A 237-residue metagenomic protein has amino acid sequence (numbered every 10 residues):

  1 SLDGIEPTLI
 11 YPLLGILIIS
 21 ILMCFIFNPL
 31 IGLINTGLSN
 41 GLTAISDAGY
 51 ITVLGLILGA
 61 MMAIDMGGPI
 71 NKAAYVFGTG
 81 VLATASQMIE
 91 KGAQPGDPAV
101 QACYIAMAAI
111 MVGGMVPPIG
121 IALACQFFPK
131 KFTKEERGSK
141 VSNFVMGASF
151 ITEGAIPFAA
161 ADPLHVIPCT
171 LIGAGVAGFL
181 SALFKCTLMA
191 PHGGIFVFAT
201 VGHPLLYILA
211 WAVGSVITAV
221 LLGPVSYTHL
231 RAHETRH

Functional and structural regions predicted by a protein language model:
S1-Y227: Pore-lining transmembrane helices
I156, R236-H237: Intrinsically disordered, low-complexity segments enriched in glycine/proline and serine/threonine
T228-T235: Conserved small/polar residues in nucleotide/adenosyl-binding loops
